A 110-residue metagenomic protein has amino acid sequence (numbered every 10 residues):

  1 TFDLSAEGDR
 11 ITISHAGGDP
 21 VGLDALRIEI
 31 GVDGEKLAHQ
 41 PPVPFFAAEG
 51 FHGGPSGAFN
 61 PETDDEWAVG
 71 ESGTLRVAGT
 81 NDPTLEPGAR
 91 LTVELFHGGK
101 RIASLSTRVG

Functional and structural regions predicted by a protein language model:
T1-G110: N-terminal export/assembly leader peptides and their processing motifs that target proteins to secretory
